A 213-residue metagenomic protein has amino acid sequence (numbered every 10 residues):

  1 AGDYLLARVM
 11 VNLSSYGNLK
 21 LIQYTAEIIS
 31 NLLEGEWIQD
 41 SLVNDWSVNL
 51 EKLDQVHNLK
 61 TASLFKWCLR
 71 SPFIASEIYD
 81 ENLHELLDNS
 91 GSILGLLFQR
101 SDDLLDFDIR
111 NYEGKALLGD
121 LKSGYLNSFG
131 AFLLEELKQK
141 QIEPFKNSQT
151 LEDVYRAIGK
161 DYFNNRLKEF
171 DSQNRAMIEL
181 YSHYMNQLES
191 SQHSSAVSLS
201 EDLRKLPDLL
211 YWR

Functional and structural regions predicted by a protein language model:
A1-R213: All-alpha prenyltransferase/terpene-synthase fold signal
